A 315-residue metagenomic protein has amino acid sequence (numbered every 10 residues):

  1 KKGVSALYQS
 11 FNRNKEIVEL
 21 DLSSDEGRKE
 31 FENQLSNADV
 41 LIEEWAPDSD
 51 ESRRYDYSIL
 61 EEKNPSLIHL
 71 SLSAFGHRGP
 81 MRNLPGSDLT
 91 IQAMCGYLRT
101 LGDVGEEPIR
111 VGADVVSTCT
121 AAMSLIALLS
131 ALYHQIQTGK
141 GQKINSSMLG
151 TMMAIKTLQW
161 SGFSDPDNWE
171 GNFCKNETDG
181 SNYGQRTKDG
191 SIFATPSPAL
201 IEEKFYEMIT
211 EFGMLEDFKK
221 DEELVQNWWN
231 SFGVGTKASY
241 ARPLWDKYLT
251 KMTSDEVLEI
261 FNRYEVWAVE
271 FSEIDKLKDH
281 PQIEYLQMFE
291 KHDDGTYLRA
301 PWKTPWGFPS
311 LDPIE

Functional and structural regions predicted by a protein language model:
K1-K140, L244, D255, E315: N-terminal helix-loop segment corresponding to the beta1-alpha1 unit of nucleotide/adenylate-binding folds
Y8, E170-E177, N182-G184, H292-T296 (+1 more regions): Short Gly/Pro-enriched turn/cap motifs at secondary-structure boundaries
A74-G76, M148-M153, D189-S191, S197-I201 (+1 more regions): Glycine-rich beta-alpha junction loops
P108-C119, K143, F173-N176, G180-N182 (+2 more regions): A short glycine-threonine-serine/GTX helix/turn-capping micro-motif
G112, M288-E315: Flexible, small-/acidic-enriched active-site or ligand-binding loops
A121-G141, L158-S164, E207-K219: Oxidoreductase and adenylate-handling cofactor-binding alpha/beta cores
M153-F173: Active-site-adjacent elements of ketosynthase-type condensing enzymes
S181-Y264, A268: Aromatic-enriched alpha-helical interface/lid elements that frame and gate functional surfaces
